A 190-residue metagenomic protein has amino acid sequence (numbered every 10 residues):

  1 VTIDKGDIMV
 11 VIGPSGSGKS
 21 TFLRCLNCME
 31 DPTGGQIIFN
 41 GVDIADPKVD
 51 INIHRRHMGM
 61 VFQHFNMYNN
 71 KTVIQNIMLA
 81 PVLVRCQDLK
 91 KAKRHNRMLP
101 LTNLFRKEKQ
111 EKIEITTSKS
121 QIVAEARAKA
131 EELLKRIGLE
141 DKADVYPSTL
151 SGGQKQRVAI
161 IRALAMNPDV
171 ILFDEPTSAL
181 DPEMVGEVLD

Functional and structural regions predicted by a protein language model:
N27: Helix-to-loop junction immediately C-terminal to a conserved catalytic motif
G35-V42, D46, R94: Conserved ABC transporter NBD signature motif
I44-G59, L83, K119-A128: ABC ATPase NBD coupling module
Y146-L150, Q154: Conserved ABC ATPase signature
I160: Hydrophobic anchor residue at the start of the ABC signature
A165-D169: A short, proline-enriched helix->beta-strand linker immediately N-terminal to the Walker B motif in ABC-type P-loop
I171-D174: Catalytic Walker B motif of ABC-type/P-loop ATPase nucleotide-binding domains
